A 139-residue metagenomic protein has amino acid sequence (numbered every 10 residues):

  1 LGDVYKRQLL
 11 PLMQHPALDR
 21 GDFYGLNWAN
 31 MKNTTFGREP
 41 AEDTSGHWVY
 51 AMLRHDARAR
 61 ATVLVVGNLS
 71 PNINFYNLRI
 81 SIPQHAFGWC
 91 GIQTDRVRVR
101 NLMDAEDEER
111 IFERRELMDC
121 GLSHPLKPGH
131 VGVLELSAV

Functional and structural regions predicted by a protein language model:
G2-V139: Carbohydrate-interacting/catalytic domains
